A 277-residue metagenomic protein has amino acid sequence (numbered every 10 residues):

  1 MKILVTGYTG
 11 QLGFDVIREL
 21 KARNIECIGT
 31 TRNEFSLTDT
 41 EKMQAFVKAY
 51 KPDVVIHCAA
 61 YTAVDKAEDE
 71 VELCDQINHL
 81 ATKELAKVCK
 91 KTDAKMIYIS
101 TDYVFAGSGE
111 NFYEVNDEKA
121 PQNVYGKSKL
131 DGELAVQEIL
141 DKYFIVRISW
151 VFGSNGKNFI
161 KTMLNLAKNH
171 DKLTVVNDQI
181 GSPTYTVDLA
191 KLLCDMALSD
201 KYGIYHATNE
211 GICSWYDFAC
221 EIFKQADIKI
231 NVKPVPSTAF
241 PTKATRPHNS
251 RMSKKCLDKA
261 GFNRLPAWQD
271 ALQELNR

Functional and structural regions predicted by a protein language model:
I3-L20: N-terminal Rossmann NAD(P)H-binding glycine-rich loop of SDR-like oxidoreductase domains
K21-A45: Adenosine-cofactor binding site in Rossmann-like domains, unifying the SAM/SAH pocket of S-adenosylmethionine-dependent
T40-I77: NAD(P)H-binding glycine-rich loop region in Rossmannoid oxidoreductase-like domains and their noncatalytic homologs
Y61-V64, D69, T101-N123: Active-site "gating" loop of Rossmann-like NAD(P)-dependent oxidoreductase/epimerase domains
D69-I97: NAD(P)-cofactor binding segment of oxidoreductase domains
L134-G181, V187-D188: NAD(P)-dependent short-chain dehydrogenase/reductase
L192, S199-P241, H248: Mid/C-terminal beta-alpha module of Rossmann-like enzyme folds, strongest in SDR-family dehydrogenases/epimerases
S214-Y216, C220, P236-L275: Conserved C-terminal active-site "lid" loop/helix of NAD(P)H-dependent oxidoreductases that clamps the redox cofactor
